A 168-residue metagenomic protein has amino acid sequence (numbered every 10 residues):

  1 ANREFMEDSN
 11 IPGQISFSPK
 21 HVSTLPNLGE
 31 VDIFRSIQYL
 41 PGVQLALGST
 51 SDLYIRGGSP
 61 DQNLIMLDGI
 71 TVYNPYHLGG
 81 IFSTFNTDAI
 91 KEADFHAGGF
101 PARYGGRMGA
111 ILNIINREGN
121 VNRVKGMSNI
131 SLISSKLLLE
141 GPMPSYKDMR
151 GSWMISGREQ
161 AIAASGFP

Functional and structural regions predicted by a protein language model:
N2-P101, I111-E118: Periplasmic N-terminal accessory/gating domains of Gram-negative outer-membrane beta-barrel systems
L25, N122-K125: A generic structural signal for short coil/turn motifs at secondary-structure boundaries
L64, E92-P101, G109-R117, V124-P168: Predominantly transmembrane beta-strands of Gram-negative outer membrane beta-barrel pores used for transport
N74-P75, Y104-G105, D148: Alpha-helix N-cap/helix-start motif
